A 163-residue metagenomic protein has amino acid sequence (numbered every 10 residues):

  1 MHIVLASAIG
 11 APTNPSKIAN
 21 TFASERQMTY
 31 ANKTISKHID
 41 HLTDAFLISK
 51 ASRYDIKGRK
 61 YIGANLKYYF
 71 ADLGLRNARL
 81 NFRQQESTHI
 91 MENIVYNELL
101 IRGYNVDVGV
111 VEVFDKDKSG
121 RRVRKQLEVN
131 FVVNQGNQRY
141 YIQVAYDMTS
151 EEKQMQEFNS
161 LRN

Functional and structural regions predicted by a protein language model:
M1-D44, K50-A51: Conserved helicase/translocase motor-coupling segment
K37-N163: A cross-kingdom feature that marks ATP-driven nucleic-acid transaction machinery
